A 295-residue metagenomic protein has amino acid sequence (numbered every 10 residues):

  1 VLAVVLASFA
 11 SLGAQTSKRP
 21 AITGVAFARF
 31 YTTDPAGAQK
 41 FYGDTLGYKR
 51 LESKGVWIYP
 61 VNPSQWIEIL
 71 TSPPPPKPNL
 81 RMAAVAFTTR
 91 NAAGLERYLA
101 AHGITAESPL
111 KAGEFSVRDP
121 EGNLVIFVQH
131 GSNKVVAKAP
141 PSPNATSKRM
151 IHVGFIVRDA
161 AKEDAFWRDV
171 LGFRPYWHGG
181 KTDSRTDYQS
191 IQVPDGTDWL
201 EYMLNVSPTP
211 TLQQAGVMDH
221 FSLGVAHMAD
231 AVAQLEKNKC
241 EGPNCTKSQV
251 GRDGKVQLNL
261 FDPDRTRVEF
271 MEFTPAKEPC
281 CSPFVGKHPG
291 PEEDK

Functional and structural regions predicted by a protein language model:
V1-F9: Bacterial N-terminal signal peptides
Q15-P20, E96-R149, G154-F155, Y176-D183 (+3 more regions): Vicinal oxygen chelate
P20, A26-I67, G113-S116, G154-E201 (+1 more regions): Core segments of cupin and vicinal oxygen chelate
T23-T33, I58-Y59, P73-L99, G113-R118 (+5 more regions): Vicinal oxygen chelate
D34, L46-G47, K54-G55, P63 (+9 more regions): A mature extracytoplasmic/lumenal domain signature
K40, K49-R50, Q65-E68, P75-K77 (+8 more regions): Short loop/beta submotifs within extracellular cysteine-rich repeat domains
N205-P208, P243: Short, flexible, mixed-charge acidic loops at enzyme active sites
